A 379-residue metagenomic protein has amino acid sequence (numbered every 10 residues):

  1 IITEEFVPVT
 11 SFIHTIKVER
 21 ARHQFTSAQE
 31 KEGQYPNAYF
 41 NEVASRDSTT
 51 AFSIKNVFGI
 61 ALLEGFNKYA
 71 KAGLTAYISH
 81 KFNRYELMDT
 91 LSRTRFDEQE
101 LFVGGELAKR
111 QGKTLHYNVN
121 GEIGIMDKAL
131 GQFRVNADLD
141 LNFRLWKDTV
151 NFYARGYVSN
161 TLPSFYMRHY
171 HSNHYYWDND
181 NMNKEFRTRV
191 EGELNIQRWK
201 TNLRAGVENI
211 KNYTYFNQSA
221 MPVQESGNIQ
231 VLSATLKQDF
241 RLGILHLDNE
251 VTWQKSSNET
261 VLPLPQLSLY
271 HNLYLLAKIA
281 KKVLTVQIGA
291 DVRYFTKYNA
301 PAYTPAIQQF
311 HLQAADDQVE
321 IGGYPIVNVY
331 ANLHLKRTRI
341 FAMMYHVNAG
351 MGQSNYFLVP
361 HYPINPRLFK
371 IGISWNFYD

Functional and structural regions predicted by a protein language model:
I2-K31, A38-D379: Exposed, low-structure sequence patches enriched in small/polar residues
